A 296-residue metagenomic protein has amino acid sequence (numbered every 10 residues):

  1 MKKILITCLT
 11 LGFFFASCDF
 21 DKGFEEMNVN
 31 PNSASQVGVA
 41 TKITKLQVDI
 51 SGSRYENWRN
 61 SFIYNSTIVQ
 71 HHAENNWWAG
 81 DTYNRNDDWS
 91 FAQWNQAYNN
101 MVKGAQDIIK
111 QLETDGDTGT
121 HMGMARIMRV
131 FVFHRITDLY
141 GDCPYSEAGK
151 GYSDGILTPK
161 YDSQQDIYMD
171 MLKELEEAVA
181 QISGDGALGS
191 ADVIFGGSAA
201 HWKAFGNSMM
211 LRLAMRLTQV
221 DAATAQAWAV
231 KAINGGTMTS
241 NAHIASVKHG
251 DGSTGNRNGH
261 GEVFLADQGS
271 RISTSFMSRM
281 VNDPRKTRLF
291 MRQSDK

Functional and structural regions predicted by a protein language model:
M1-M27: Bacterial Sec-dependent N-terminal signal peptides
C8, I50, Q293: Residues that line or immediately flank small-molecule/substrate-binding pockets and catalytic motifs
L9-T10, R54, S66, I136 (+1 more regions): Enrichment for repetitive, rod-forming helical segments
G12-F13, Y55, A222, Q293: Alpha-helical transmembrane segments and their juxtamembrane interfaces
C18-S66, N76-W77, D88, Q96-N99 (+3 more regions): Membrane-proximal, proline-rich intrinsically disordered regions
Q36-G38, H72-K296: Structured, solvent-exposed acidic/aromatic patches
